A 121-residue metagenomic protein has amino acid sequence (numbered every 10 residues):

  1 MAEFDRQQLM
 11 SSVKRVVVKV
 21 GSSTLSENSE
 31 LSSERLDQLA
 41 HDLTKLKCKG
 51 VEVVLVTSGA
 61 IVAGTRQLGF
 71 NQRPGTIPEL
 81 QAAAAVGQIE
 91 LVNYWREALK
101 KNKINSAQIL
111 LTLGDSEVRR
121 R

Functional and structural regions predicted by a protein language model:
M1-R121: Nucleotide/pyrophosphate-binding catalytic subdomain
